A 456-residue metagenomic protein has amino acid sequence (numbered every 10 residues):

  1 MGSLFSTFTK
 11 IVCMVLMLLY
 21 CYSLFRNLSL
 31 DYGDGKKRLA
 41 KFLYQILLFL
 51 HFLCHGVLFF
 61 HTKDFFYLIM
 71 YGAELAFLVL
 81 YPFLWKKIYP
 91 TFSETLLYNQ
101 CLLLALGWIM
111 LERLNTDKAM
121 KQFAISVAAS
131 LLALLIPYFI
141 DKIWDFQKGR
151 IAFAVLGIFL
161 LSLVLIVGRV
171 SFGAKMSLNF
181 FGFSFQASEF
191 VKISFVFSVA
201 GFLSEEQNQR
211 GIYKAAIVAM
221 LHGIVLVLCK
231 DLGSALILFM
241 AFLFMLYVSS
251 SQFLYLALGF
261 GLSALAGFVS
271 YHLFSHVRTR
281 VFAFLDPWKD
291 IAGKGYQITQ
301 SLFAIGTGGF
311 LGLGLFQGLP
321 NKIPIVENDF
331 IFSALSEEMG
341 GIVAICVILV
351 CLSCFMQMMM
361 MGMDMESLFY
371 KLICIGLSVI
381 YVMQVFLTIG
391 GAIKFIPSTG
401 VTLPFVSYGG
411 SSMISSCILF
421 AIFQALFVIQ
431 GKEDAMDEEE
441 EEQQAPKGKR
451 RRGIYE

Functional and structural regions predicted by a protein language model:
M1-M17: Hydrophobic transmembrane alpha-helical segments in integral membrane proteins
L18-F25, Y81-F83: Alpha-helical transmembrane segments
Y22-L39: Membrane-interface helix-loop junction between the first two transmembrane segments
K63-G293, S333-G391, I418, I422 (+1 more regions): Hydrophobic alpha-helical transmembrane segments of multi-pass inner membrane proteins, especially in bacterial systems
N179, A216, G293, Q297 (+2 more regions): Juxtamembrane loop-helix boundary motifs flanking transmembrane segments in multi-pass membrane proteins
I305-I342, G362-M365: Long extracytoplasmic/lumenal interhelical loops at the membrane interface of multi-pass membrane proteins
T388-E456: A juxtamembrane structural motif centered on a specific transmembrane helix
